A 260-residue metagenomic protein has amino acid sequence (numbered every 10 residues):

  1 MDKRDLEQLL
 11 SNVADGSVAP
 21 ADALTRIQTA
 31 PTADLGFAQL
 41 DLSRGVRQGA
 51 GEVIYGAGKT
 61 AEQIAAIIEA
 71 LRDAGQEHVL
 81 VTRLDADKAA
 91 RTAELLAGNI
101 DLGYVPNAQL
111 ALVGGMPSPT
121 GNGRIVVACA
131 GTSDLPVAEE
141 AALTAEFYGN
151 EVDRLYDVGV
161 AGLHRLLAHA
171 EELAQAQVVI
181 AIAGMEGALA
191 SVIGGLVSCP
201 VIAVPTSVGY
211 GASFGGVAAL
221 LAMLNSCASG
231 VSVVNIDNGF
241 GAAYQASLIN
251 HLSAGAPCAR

Functional and structural regions predicted by a protein language model:
M1-D85, A89-L95: Long amphipathic alpha-helical segments
E62-I64, D134-E139, L163-H164, A183-V192 (+2 more regions): Short glycine/serine/threonine-rich phosphate/pyrophosphate-binding segments that cradle anionic phosphate groups
D101-V105, I193-G216: Short, acidic/small-residue loops that bind anionic groups at enzyme active sites
A108-G114, E151-E172, V217-A218, V234: Glycine-rich oxoanion-binding loops at beta->alpha junctions
G121-H164: Glycine-rich phosphate/diphosphate-binding loop of Rossmann-like nucleotide-binding domains
C129, S133, A170-A174, V178 (+2 more regions): C-terminal binding/interaction regions
A168-T206: Glycine-rich phosphate-binding loop
